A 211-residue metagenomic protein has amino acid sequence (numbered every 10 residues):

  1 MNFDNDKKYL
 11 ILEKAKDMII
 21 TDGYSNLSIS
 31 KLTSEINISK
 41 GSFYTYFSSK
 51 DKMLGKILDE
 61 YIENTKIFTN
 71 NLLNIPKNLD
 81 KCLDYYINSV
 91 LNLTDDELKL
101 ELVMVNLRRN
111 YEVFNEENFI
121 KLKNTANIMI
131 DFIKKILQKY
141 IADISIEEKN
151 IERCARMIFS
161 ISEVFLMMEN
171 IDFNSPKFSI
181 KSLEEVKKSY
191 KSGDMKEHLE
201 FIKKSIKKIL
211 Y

Functional and structural regions predicted by a protein language model:
M1-D6, I144: N-terminal intrinsically disordered/low-complexity leader segments
D4, L54, L58, I62 (+2 more regions): Amphipathic, non-transmembrane alpha-helical scaffold segments
K7-M18, L32, I57-Y61, T65 (+1 more regions): Generic hydrophobic, amphipathic alpha-helix propensity
L10, M18-K52, K56: Helix-turn-helix
K56, N70-K99, E148-I158, L199: Hydrophobic alpha-helical connector segments
L91-K134: Short secondary-structure transition hinges
K121-T125, Q138-S160: All-alpha amphipathic helical-bundle segments outside canonical DNA-binding/catalytic cores that form hydrophobic
D131-A142, S160-Y211: C-terminal peripheral helix-coil segments that are non-catalytic and often amphipathic
